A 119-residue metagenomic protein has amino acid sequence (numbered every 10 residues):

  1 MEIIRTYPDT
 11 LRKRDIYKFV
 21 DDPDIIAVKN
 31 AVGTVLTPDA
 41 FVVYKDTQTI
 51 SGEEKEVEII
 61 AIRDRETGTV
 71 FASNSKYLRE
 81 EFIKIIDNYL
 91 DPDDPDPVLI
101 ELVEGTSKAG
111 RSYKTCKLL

Functional and structural regions predicted by a protein language model:
M1-T67, K108-A109, T115-L119: OB-fold ssDNA-binding interfaces and closely related basic DNA-contact patches used across DNA replication/repair
G68-A72: Surface-exposed loop/edge segments in extracytoplasmic proteins
S75: Catalytic phosphate/metal-binding cores of nucleic-acid and nucleotide-processing enzymes, i.e., regions that mediate
E80-E101: Short nucleic-acid-contacting surface segments enriched for D/E, G, S/T with interspersed K/R
E104-T106: Short, surface-exposed polybasic-aromatic patches that bind anionic ligands, especially phosphate groups
